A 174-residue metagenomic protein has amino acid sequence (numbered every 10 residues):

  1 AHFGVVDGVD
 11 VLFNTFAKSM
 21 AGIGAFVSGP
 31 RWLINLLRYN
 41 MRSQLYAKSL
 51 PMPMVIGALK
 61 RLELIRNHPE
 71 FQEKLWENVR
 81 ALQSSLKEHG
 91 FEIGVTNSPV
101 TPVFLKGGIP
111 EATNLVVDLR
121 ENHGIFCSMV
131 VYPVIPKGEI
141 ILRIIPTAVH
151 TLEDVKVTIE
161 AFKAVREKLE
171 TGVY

Functional and structural regions predicted by a protein language model:
A1-N97, E111: Active-site C-terminal subdomain of aminotransferase-like
L12-F13, F26, T101-P102, F126 (+1 more regions): Structured core elements
S28-R31, S43, V117-E121, A161: Short, solvent-exposed amphipathic alpha-helical segments in soluble enzyme and RNA/protein-processing domains
H68, Q72-Q83, K87-H123, V134-E139 (+2 more regions): Conserved PLP-binding catalytic core of the aspartate aminotransferase-like
E121-F126, F162-E170: A common structural junction motif
G172-Y174: Structural/interface elements that position substrates and couple domains in central-metabolism enzymes
